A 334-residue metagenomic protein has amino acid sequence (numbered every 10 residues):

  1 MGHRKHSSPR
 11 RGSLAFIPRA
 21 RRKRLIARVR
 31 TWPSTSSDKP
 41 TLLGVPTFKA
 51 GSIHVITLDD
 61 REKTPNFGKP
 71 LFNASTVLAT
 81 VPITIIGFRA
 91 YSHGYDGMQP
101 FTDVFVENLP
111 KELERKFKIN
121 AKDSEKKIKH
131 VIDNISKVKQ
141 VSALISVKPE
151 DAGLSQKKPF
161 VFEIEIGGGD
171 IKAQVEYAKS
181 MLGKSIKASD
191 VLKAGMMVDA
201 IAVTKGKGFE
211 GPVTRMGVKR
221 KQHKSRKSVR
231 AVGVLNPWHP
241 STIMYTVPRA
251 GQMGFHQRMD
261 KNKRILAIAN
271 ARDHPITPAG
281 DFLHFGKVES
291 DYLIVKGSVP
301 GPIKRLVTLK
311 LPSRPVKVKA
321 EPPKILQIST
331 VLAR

Functional and structural regions predicted by a protein language model:
G2-T204, F209-R334: Extended basic (Lys/Arg/His-rich) segments that typically form rRNA-contacting surfaces in ribosomal proteins
